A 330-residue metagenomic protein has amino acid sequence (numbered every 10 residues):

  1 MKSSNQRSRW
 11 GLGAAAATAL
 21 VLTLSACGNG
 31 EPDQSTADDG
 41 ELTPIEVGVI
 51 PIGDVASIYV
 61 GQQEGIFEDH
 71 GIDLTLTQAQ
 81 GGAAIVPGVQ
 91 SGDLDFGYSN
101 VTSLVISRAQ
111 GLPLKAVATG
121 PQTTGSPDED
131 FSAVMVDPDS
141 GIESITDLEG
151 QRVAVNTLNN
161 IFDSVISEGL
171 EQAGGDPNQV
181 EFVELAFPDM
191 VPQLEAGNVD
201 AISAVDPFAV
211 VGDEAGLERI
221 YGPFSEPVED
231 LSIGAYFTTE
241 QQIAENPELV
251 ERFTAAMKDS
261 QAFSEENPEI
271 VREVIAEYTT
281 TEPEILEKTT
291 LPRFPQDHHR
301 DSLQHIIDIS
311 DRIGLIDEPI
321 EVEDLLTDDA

Functional and structural regions predicted by a protein language model:
L22-A26: C-terminal motif of bacterial Sec signal peptides marking the signal peptidase cleavage site
G28-E31: Bacterial signal peptide processing site
D38-E168, Q172, D230: Short, glycine-/small- and polar/acidic-enriched structural segments that line small-molecule recognition paths
E41-I45, E68-A79, D93-D95, E171-L185 (+4 more regions): A local structural motif
T102, F182, A186-V274: Pocket-lining segment of extracytoplasmic ligand-binding domains
S107-G120, L170-N178, V211-F224, P319: Ligand-binding "clamshell"
V136-T146, D176, Q241-V250: Short helix-loop capping/hinge motifs at secondary-structure junctions, enriched in acidic/polar residues
A244-L315: Secondary-structure end/capping motifs
